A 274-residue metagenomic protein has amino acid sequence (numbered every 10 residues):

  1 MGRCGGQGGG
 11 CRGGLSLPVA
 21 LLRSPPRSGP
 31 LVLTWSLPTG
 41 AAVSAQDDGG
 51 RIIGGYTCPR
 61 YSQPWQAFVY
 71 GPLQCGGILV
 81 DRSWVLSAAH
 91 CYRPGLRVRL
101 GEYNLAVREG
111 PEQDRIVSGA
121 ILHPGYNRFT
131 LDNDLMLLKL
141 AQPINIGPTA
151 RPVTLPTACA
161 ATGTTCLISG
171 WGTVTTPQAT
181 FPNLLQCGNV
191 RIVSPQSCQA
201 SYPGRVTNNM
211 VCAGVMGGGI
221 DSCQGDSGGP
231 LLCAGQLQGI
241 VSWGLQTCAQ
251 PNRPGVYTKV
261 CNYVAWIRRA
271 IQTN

Functional and structural regions predicted by a protein language model:
M1-R3, P18-L86, L96-E102, V107-E109: Protease-domain processing segments flanking chymotrypsin-fold serine proteases, especially trypsin-like
A45, V85-A88, Y92-R128, G188 (+1 more regions): Conserved H-D interstitial segment of serine endopeptidase catalytic domains
C58-S62, L79, P111, R128-L131 (+4 more regions): Extracellular/periplasmic catalytic domains that process cell-envelope and extracellular macromolecules
Q66, W84-L86, E112, L135-L137 (+3 more regions): Conserved hydrophobic/aromatic beta-strand scaffold that supports enzyme active sites
Q66-Y70, T164-N274: Extracellular trypsin-like serine protease catalytic domains
Y70-P72, V80-R82, A88-C91, L100-Y103 (+4 more regions): Active-site-proximal beta-strand/loop segments in catalytic clefts of secreted hydrolases
G125-N127, P143-P182: Active-site substrate-binding loop(s) of clan PA
